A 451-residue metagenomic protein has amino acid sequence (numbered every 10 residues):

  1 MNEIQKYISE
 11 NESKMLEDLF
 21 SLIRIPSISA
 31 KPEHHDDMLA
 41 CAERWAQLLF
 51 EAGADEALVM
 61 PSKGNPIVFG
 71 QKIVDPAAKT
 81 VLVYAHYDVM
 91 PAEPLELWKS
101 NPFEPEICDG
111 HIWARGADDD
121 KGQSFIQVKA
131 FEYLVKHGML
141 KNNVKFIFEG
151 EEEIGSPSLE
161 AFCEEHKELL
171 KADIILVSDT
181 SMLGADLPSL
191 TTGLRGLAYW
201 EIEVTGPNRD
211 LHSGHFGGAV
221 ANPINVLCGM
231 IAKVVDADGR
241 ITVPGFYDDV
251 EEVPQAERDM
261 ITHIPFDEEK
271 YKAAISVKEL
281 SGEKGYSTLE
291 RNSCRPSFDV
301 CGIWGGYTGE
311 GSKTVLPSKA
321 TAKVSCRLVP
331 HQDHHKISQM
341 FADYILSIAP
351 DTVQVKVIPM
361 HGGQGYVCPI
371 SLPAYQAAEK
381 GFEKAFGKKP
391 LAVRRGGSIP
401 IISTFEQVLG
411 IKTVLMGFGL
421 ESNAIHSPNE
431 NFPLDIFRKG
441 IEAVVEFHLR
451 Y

Functional and structural regions predicted by a protein language model:
N2-L95, K319, K323, K336: N-terminal helical capping/dimerization or prosegment-like subdomains of hydrolases acting on amide or phosphate bonds
K63, Y87-V89, H111, I147-S156 (+4 more regions): Acidic, glycine-rich active-site loops and adjacent beta-strand->loop/helix elements that engage anionic groups
A78-F148, K439: Active-site metal-coordination/substrate-binding segment of hydrolases, especially metallo-dependent peptidases
Y87-D88, V234, D238, D343-T352: A common structural junction motif
D118-G193: Acidic/histidine-rich catalytic neighborhood of metal-dependent amide-processing enzymes
G184-A185, T242-K319, P330-A342, I348 (+1 more regions): An extended, acidic, His-containing surface patch that forms the Zn2+-binding/catalytic region of metallohydrolases
S189-T205, V414: Flexible glycine/proline-rich, aromatic-decorated loop/lid segments
P207-D210, G214-Y271: Polar, glycine-rich mid-to-C-terminal structural blocks that act as macromolecule-binding/assembly scaffolds
